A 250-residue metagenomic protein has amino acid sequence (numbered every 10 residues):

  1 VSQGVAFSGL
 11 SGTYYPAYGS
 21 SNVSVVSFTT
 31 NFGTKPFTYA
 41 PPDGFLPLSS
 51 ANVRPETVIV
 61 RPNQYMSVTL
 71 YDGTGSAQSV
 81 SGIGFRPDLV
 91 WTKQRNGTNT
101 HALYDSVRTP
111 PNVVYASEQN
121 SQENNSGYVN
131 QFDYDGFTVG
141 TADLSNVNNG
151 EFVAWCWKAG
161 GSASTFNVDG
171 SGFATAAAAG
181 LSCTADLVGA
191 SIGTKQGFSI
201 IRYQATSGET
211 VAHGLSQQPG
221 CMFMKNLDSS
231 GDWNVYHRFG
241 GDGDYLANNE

Functional and structural regions predicted by a protein language model:
S2-E250: Surface-exposed molecular-recognition determinants
